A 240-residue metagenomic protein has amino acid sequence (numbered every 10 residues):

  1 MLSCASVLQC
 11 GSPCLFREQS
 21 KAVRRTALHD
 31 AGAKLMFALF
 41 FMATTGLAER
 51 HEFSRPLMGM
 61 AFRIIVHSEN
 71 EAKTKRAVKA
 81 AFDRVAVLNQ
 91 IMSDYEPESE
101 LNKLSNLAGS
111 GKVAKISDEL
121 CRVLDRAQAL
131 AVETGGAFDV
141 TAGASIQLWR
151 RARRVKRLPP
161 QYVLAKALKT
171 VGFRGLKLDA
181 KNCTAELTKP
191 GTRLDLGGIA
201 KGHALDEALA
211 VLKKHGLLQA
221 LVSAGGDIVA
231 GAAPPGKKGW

Functional and structural regions predicted by a protein language model:
C10, Q19-S20, L35: Cationic, low-complexity basic patches in intrinsically disordered or flexible, solvent-exposed regions
R17, R24-R25: Basic polycationic patches enriched in arginine
R25-T26, S223: Short linear motifs centered on Gly/Pro in flexible linkers and helix caps
F37, A43-W240: Mature catalytic core of soluble alpha/beta enzymes
